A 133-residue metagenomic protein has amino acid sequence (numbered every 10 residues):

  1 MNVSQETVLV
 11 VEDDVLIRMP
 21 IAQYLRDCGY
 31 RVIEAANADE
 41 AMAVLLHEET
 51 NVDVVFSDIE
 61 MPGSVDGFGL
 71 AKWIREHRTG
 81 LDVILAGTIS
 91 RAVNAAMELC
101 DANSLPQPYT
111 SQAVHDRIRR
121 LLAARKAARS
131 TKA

Functional and structural regions predicted by a protein language model:
E12: Conserved acidic carboxylate
V15-E34, L121: Two-component/phosphorelay signaling modules centered on CheY-like receiver
A22, Y109-L122, K126-S130: C-terminal output helix
E34-V54, N94: Acidic, metal-coordinating helix/loop segments flanking the phosphotransfer/catalytic sites of two-component signaling
N37, V65-L70: Acidic catalytic/metal-coordinating carboxylates
A43, F68-G80: Short amphipathic alpha-helix used as the core "switch/output" element in two-component signaling
D58-I59: Active-site residues of response regulator receiver
A86-T88: Hydrophobic/aromatic residues positioned on beta-strands within the core alpha/beta folds
